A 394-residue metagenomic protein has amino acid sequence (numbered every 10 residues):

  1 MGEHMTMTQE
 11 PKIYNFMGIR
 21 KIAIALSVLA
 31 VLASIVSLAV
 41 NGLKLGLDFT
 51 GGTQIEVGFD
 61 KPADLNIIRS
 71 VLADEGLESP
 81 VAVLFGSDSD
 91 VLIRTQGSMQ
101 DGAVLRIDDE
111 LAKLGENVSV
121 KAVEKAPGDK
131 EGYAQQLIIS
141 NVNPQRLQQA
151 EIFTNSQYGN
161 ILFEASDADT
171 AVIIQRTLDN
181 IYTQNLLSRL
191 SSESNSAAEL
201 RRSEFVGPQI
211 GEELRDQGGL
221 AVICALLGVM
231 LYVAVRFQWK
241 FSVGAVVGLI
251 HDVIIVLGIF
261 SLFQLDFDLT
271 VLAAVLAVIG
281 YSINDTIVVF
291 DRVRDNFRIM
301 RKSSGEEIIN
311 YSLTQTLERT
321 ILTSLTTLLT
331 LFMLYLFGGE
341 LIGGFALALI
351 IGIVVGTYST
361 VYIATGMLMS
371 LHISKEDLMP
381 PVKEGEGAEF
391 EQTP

Functional and structural regions predicted by a protein language model:
G2-P394: A structural signal for conserved, well-ordered secondary-structure elements that form binding/interaction cores
